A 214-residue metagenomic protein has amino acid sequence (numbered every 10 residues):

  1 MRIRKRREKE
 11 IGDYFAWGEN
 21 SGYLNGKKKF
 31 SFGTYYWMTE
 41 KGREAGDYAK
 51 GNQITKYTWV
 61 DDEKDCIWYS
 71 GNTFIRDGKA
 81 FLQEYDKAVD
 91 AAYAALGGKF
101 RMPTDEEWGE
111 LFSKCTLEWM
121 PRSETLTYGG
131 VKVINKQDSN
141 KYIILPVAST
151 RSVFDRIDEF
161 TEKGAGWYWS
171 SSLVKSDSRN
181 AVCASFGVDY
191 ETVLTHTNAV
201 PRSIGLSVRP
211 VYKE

Functional and structural regions predicted by a protein language model:
M1-Y35, K41, G46-K50, K56 (+1 more regions): C-terminal, surface-exposed recognition/capping segments
